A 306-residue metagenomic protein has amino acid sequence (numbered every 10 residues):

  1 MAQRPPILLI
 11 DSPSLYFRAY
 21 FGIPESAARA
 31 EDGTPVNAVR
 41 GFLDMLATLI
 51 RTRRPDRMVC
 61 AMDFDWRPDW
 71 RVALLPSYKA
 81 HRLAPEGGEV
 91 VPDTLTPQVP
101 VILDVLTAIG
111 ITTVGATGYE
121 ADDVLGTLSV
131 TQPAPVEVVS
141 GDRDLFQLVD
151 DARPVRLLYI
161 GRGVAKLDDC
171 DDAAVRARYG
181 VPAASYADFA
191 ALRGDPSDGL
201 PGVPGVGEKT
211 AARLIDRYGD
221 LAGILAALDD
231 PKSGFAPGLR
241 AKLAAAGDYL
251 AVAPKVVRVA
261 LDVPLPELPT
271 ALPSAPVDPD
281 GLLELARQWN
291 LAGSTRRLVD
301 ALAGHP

Functional and structural regions predicted by a protein language model:
A2-R4, R54-V59, A152, D169-P306: Non-catalytic nucleic-acid-binding/docking modules located in mid-to-C-terminal regions of nucleic-acid enzymes
A2-V139, R143-A165, D171, L250-V252 (+1 more regions): Noncatalytic, basic helical substrate-engagement surface that gates or grips nucleic-acid strands
